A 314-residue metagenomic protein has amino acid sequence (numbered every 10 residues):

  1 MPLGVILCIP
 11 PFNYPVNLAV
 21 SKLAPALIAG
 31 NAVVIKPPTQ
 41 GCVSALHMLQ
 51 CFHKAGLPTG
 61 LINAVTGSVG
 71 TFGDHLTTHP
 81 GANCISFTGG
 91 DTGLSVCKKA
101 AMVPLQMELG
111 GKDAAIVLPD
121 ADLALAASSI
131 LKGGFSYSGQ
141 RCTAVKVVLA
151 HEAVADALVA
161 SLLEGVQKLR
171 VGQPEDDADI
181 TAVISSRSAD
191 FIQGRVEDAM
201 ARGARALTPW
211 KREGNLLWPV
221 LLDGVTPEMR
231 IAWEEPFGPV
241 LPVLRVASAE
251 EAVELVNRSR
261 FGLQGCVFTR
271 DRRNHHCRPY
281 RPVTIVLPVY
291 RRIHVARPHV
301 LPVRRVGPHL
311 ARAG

Functional and structural regions predicted by a protein language model:
M1-L125, V246, Y290: Rossmann-like NAD(P) dinucleotide-binding subdomain of oxidoreductase/dehydrogenase enzymes
I6, A26, G30, I62 (+9 more regions): Buried hydrophobic positions in well-ordered alpha/beta secondary-structure cores of metabolic enzymes
K22-P25, A100-M102, G133, E164 (+2 more regions): Short, solvent-exposed amphipathic alpha-helical segments in soluble enzyme and RNA/protein-processing domains
Q40, G81, D122, A153-V154 (+3 more regions): Residue-level recognition of oxygen-bearing side chains
K54-P58, K168-L169, M229: Short helix-capping segments at alpha-helix termini
H75-L76, S129, L255, R278: CheY-like receiver
H79, C84, G90-T226, Y290: ALDH superfamily catalytic-core signature
I116, V196, R202, L216-G314: Conserved C-terminal structural/oligomerization subdomain of aldehyde/semialdehyde dehydrogenase
